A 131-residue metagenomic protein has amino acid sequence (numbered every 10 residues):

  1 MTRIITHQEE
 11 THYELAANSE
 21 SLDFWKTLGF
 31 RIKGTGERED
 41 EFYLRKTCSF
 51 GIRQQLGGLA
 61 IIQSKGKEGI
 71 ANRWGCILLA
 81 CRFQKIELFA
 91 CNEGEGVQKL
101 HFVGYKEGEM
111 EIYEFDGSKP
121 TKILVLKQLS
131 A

Functional and structural regions predicted by a protein language model:
M1-A131: Residue-level detector of conserved, function-critical positions
